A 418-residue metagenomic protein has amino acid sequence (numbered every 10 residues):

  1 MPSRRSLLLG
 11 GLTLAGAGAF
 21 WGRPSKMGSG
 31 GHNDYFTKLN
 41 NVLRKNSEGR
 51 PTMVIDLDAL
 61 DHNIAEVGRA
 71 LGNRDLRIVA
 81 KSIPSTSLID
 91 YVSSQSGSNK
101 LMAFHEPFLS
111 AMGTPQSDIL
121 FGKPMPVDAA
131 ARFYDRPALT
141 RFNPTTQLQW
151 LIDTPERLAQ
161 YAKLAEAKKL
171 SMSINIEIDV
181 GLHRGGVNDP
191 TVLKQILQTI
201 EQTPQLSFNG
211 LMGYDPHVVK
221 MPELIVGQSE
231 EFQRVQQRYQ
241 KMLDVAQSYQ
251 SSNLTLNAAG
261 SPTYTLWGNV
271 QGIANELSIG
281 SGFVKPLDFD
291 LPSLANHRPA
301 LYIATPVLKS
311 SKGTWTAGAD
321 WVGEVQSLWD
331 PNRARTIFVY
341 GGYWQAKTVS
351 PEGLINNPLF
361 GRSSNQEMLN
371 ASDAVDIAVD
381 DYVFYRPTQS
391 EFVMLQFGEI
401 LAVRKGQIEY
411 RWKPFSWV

Functional and structural regions predicted by a protein language model:
P2-R136, S416-V418: A charged N-terminal "starter" segment
S3-L8, T314-V418: C-terminal accessory subdomain/extension
D58-E66, Q195, R234-Q237, K241 (+1 more regions): A non-catalytic, amphipathic alpha-helix used as a structural packing/dimerization or gating element in enzyme scaffolds
L60, K81, I176, L211 (+3 more regions): Conserved, mostly hydrophobic/aromatic
L76-K220: Active-site-proximal beta-alpha core segment in soluble small-molecule metabolic enzymes
P126, T263, G282-V284, K312-G313 (+2 more regions): Short, glycine-/Ser/Thr-/acidic-enriched flexible segments
S171-S173, D179-A295: Active-site loop/helix belt of alpha/beta enzymes
Y264-F338: Active-site loop ensemble at the mouth of alpha/beta enzyme cores that anchors a bound cofactor
